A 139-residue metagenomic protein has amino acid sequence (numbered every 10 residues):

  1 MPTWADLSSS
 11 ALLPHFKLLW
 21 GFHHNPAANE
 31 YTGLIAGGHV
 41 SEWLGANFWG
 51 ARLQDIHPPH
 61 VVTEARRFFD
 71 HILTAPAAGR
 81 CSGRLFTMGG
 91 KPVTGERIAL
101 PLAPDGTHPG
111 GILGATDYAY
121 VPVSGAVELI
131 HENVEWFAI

Functional and structural regions predicted by a protein language model:
M1-N47, A51-D55, T63-I139: Intrinsically disordered, low-complexity terminal regulatory regions
